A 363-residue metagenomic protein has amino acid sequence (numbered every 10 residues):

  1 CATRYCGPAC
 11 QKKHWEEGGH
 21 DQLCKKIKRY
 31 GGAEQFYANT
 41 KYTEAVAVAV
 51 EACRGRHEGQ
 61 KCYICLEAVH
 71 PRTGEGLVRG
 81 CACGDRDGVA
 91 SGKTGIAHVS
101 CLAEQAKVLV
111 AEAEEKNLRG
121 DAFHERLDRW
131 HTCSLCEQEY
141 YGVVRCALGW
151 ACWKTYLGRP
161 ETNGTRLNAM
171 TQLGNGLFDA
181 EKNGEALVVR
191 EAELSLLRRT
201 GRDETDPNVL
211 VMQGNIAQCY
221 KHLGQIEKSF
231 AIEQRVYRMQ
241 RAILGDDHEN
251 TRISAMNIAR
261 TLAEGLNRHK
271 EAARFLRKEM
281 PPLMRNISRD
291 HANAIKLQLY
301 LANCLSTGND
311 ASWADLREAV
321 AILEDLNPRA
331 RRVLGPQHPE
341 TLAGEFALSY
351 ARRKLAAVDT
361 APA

Functional and structural regions predicted by a protein language model:
C1-R4, K12-E16, A68-G95: Canonical RING-type zinc finger of E3 ubiquitin-protein ligases
A2-L23, G92-A111: Cys/His-coordinated zinc-finger cores
T3, G7, D21, G59 (+2 more regions): Residues immediately within or flanking Cys/His clusters that coordinate Zn2+ in small zinc-binding modules
T3-Y5, E16, D21-A33, Q138-R145: Short Cys/His-rich micro-motifs in 6-15 aa windows
P8-A9, L23-K26, Y63-E67, C83 (+1 more regions): Short, cysteine/histidine-rich loop/knuckle motifs that typically chelate Zn2+
Q22, R79-C81, A217, A302: Secreted/extracellular small peptides and ectodomain modules produced from precursors
G31-A45, A49-C53, L66-P71, V89-T94 (+1 more regions): Intrinsic-disorder-linked linear interaction elements in eukaryotic regulatory proteins
